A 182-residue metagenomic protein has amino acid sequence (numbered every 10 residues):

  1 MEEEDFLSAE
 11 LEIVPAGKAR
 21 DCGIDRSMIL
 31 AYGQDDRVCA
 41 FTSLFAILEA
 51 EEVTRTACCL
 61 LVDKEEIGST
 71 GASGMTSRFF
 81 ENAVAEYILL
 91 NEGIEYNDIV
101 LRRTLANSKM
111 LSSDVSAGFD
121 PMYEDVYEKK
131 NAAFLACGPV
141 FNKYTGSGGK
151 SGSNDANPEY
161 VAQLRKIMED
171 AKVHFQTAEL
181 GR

Functional and structural regions predicted by a protein language model:
M1, D5, L111, S116-Y123 (+1 more regions): Active-site-adjacent substrate-binding region of metalloamidase/peptidase-like peptide-processing proteins
M1, K18, L48-E52, A85-G93 (+1 more regions): Generic secondary-structure signature for well-ordered alpha-helical cores
M1-A31, E49: Soluble metallo-hydrolase cores and metallopeptidase-like ectodomains found primarily in the secretory/periplasmic
E2-E10, V53-C59, G93-N107, M168-G181: Flexible, glycine/charged-enriched surface loops at secondary-structure junctions
K18, G33-R37, A72, G146: Short capping/connector residues at structural and topological boundaries
G23, Q34-F41, T54, M75-A83 (+1 more regions): Conserved active-site and cofactor/substrate-binding residues in soluble primary-metabolism enzymes
I24-Q34, E65-T70, G149, L180-R182: A short glycine/serine-rich beta->alpha loop
F41-A133: Acidic/histidine-rich catalytic neighborhood of metal-dependent amide-processing enzymes
